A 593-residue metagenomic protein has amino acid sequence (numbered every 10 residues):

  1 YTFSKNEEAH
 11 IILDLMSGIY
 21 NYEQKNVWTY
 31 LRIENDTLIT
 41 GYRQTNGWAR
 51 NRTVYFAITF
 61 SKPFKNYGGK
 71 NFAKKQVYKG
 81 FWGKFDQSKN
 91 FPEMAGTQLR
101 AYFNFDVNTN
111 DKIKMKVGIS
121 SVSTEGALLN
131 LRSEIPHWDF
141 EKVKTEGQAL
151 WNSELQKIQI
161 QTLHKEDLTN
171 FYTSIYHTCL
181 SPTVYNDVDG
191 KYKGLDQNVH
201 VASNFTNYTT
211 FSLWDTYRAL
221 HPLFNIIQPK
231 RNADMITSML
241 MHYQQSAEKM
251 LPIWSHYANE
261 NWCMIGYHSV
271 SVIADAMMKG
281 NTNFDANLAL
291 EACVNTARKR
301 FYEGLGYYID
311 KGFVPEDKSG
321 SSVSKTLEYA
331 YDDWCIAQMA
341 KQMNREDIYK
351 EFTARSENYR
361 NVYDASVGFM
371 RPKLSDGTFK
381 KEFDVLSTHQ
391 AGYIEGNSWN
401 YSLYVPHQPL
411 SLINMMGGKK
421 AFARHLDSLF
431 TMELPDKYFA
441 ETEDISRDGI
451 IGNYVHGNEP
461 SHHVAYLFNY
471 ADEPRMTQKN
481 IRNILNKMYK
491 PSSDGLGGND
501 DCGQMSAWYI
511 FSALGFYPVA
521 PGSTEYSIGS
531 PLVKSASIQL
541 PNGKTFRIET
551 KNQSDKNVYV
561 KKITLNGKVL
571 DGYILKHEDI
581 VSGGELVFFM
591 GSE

Functional and structural regions predicted by a protein language model:
T2-Y208, M241, G498: Beta-sandwich/jelly-roll carbohydrate-recognition scaffolds of carbohydrate-active enzymes
N6-H10, Y20, Q161, T206-T210 (+6 more regions): A conserved hydrophobic secondary-structure block that centers on an alpha-helix together with its immediately flanking
E7-E8, I12, E34-N35, T109-K112 (+2 more regions): Beta-rich accessory regions
Y20-E23, L180-N186, Q244-M250, F301-Y302 (+1 more regions): Secretory-pathway/luminal and periplasmic proteins that interact with or process carbohydrate-rich
Q161-V188, I226-M239, N261-N295, R360: Carboxylate/His-rich catalytic cores and anion/metal-binding grooves
V201-Y208, K249-Y267: Aromatic/His-enriched, Gly/Pro-containing loop or helix-boundary segments that lie immediately adjacent to catalytic
S203-Q228, G266, V270, G280-L532 (+2 more regions): Active-site core of glycosidic bond-cleaving carbohydrate-active enzymes
